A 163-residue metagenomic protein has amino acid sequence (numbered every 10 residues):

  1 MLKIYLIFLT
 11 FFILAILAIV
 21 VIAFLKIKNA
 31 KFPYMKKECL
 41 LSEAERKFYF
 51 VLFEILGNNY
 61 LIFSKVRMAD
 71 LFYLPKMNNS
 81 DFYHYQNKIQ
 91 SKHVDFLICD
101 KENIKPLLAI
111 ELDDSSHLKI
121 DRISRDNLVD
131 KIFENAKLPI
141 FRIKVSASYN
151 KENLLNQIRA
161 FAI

Functional and structural regions predicted by a protein language model:
M1-N29: N-terminal signal-anchor transmembrane alpha helix of single-pass membrane proteins, serving as the membrane-anchoring
K31-C39: Surface-exposed cleft-lining segments at the edges of enzyme active sites
L40-F82: Acidic-basic catalytic patches of nuclease active cores, encompassing PD-(D/E)XK and other metal-cofactor nuclease
F50-E54, K131, R159: Surface-exposed alpha-helical segments enriched in charged/polar residues
S64-L107: Active-site metal-binding core of divalent-cation-utilizing nuclease and nuclease-like domains
M77, L155-A160: Short low-complexity, flexible loop/linker segments enriched in glycine and/or proline with clustered acidic
V94, K101-L155: Basic, amphipathic alpha-helical patches used to engage nucleic acids or provide basic targeting signals, exemplified
